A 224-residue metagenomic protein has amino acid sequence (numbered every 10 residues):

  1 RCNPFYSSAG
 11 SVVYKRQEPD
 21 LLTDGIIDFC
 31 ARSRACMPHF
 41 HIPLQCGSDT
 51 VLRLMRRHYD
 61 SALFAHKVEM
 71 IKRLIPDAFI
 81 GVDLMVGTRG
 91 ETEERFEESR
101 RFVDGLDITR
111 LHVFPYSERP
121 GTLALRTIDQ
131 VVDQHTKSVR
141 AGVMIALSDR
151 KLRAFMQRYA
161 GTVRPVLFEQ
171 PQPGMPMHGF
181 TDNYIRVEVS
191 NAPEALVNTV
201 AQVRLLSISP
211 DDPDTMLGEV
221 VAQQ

Functional and structural regions predicted by a protein language model:
R1-P4, F29, R101, F155-M156: Short, flexible, glycine/charge-rich loop motifs used to bind or transfer phosphoryl groups or to couple energy/partner
R1-Y14: Single conserved hydrophobic/aromatic residue that forms the stacking wall/gate of nucleotide- or nucleobase-binding
P4, V51, H178: Conserved beta-strand positions that form and line the central face of beta-propeller blades
S7, Q45, T181-Y184: ATP/adenylate-binding site constellation spanning eukaryotic-like Ser/Thr protein kinases, ABC-transporter
S11-R110, Y116, G121-T136: Conserved non-cysteine loop/helix-boundary elements of the Radical SAM core domain that shape
F40-I42, L111, F168, R204-L205: OB-fold and OB-like beta-barrel modules that bind single-stranded nucleic acids
A124-Q224: Terminal RNA-binding accessory module
